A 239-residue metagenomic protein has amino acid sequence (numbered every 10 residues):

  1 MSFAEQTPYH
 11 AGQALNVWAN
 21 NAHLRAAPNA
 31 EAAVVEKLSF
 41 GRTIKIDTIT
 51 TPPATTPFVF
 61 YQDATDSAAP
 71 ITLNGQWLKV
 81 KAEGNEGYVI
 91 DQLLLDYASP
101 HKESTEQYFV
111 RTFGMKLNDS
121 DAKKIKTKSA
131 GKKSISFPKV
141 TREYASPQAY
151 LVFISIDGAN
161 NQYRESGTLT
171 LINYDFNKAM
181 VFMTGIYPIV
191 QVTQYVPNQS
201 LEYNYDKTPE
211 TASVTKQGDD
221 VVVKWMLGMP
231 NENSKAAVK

Functional and structural regions predicted by a protein language model:
F3-R25: Short N-terminal segments immediately surrounding and downstream of signal-peptide cleavage
Q6-G12, D63-N160, S166, I172-V238: Boundary regions of SH3-family modules and the immediately adjacent low-complexity/disordered segments in eukaryotic
Y9, A26-V59: SH3/SH3-like (including bacterial SH3b) beta-barrel domains that bind proline-rich motifs or cell-wall ligands
Q13-V17, K45-I49, F60, P70-T72: A structural signal for short, hydrophobic beta-strand segments that form beta-sheets in beta-rich/all-beta domains
N16, A27-A30, K81: Short, functionally important structural connectors and interaction interfaces within domains
N20, V34, R42, N74-L78 (+1 more regions): Envelope-exposed proteins and targeting segments
